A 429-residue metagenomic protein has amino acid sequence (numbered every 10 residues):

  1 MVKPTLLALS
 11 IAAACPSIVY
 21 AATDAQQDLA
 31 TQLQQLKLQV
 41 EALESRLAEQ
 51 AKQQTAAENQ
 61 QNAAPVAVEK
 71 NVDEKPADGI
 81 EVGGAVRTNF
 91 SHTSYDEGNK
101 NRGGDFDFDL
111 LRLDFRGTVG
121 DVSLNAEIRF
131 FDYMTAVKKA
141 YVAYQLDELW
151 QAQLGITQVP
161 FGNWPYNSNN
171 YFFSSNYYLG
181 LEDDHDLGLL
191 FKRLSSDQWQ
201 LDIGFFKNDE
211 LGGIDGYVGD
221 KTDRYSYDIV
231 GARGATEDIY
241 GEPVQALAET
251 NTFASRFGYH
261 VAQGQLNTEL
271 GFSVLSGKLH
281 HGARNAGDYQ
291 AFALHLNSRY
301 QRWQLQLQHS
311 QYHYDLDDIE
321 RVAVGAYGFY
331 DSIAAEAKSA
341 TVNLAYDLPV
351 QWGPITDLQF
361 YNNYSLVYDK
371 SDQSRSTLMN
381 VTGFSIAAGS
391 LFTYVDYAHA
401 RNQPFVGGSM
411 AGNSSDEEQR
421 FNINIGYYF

Functional and structural regions predicted by a protein language model:
I11, Y20-R87, F429: N-terminal periplasmic/intermembrane-space "pro-region" immediately following the signal or transit peptide
N71-G213, Y217, G258-G264, T341-N343 (+2 more regions): Outer membrane beta-barrel
P76-D78, G120-D121, E148, D197 (+7 more regions): Short coil turns and loop connectors of transmembrane beta-barrels in diderm outer membranes and organellar homologs
G84, A126, L154, F191 (+10 more regions): Membrane-embedded beta-strand positions of outer-membrane beta-barrel proteins
N89-E97, F131-Y133, F161-N163, S168 (+10 more regions): Sequence/structural signature of outer-membrane beta-barrel proteins
K100-D107, F130-M134, Y178-D183, V244-T250 (+4 more regions): Replace "Gram-negative outer membrane beta-barrel proteins" with "bacterial and organellar outer membrane beta-barrel
T250, Y259-K370, Y427: Detector for outer-membrane/organellar transmembrane beta-barrel domains, recognizing the amphipathic beta-strand
V342, S415-F429: Outer-membrane beta-barrel "beta-signal"
